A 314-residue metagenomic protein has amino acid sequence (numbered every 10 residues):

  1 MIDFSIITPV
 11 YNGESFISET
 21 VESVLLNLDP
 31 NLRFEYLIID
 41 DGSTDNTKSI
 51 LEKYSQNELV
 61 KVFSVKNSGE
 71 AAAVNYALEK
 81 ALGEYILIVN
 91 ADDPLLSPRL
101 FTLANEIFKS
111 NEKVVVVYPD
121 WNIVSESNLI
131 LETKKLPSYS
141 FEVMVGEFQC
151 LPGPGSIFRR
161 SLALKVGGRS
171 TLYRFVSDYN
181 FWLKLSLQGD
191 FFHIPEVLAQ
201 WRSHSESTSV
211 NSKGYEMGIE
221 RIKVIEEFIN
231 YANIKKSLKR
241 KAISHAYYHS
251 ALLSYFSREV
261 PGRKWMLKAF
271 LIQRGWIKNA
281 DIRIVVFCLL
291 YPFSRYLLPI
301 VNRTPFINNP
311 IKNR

Functional and structural regions predicted by a protein language model:
M1-Y215: Nucleotide-sugar donor-binding/catalytic module of glycosyltransferases that assemble extracellular/cell-envelope
P30, E52, K109-S110, I219 (+5 more regions): Polar/charged alpha-helical tracts
E70, D120, P154-S156, E216-G218 (+5 more regions): Short, intrinsically disordered/low-complexity patches at protein termini and at juxtamembrane boundaries
F141-V145, L198-S205, V210-S237, E259-Q273: Catalytic core of nucleotide-sugar-dependent glycosyltransferases
N230, S254-R314: Membrane-interface aromatic/basic loop that binds lipid-linked glycans or pyrophosphate carriers, typified by
S250-A251: Conserved small-residue packing positions in alpha-helical repeats and bundles
